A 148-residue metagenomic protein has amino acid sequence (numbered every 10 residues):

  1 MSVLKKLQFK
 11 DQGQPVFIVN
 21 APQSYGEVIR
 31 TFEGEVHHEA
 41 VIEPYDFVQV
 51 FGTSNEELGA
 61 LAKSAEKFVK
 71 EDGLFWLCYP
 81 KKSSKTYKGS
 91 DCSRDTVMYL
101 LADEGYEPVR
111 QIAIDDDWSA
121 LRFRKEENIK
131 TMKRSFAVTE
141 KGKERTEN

Functional and structural regions predicted by a protein language model:
M1-I29: N-terminal, charge-rich interaction modules
G34-Y45: Short acidic low-complexity segments
G59-E71: A short glycine-rich, Lys/Arg-flanked "PGG" loop and its adjoining helix->strand segment in the class I
D72-K81: Conserved beta-strand signature within the Rossmann-like core of class I S-adenosyl-L-methionine
S84-C92: Short, flexible/disordered intra-domain loops and linkers
D91-Q111: Conserved Class I S-adenosyl-L-methionine
A120-N128: Conserved beta strand-loop-helix elements of the APE1-like EEP
E127-N148: Flexible, glycine-/basic-rich loop-and-beta segments that form/coincide with the SAM-dependent methyltransferase
